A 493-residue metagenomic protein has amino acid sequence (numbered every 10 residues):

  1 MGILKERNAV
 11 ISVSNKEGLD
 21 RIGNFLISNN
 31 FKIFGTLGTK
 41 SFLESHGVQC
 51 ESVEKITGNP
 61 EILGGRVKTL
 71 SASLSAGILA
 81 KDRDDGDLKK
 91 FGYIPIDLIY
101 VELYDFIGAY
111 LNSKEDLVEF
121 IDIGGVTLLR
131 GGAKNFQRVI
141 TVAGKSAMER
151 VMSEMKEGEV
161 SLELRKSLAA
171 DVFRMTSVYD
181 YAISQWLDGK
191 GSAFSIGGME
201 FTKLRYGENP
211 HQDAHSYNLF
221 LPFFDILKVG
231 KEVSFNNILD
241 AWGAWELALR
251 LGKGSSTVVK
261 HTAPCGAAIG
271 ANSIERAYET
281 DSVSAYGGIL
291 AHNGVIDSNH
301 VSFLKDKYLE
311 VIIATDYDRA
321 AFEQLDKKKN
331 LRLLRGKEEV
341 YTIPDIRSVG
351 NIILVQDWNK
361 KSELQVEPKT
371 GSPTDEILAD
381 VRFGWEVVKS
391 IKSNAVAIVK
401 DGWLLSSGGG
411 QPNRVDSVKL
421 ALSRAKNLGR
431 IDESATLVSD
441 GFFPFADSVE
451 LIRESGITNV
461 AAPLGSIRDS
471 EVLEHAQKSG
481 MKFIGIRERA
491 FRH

Functional and structural regions predicted by a protein language model:
G2-F25, G38-L70, A80, L98-V101 (+11 more regions): Non-catalytic interface/targeting segments
L4, E17-R21, F34, G38 (+20 more regions): Conserved active-site and cofactor/substrate-binding residues in soluble primary-metabolism enzymes
L4-R7, Y93-D225, W242, K307 (+5 more regions): Internal alpha/beta core interface subdomains
I11-S12, V118-I121, I140-G144, V233-N236 (+7 more regions): Glycine- and other small-residue-rich loops at beta-strand/loop junctions that grip anionic moieties
V13, N30, E159-E163, A170 (+5 more regions): Generic amphipathic alpha-helical segments used as scaffolds and interaction surfaces in large, multi-domain proteins
K16-I22, N29-K81, D85-Y93, Y110-L111 (+2 more regions): Feature captures the catalytic cores and cofactor-binding loops of soluble hydro-lyases/lyases that act on carboxylate
F31, K156-E157, L249: Amphipathic alpha-helical interaction elements
K190-N394, D401-W403, R414-K419, S423-I431: Long, structured protein-protein interaction/assembly regions in large complexes
